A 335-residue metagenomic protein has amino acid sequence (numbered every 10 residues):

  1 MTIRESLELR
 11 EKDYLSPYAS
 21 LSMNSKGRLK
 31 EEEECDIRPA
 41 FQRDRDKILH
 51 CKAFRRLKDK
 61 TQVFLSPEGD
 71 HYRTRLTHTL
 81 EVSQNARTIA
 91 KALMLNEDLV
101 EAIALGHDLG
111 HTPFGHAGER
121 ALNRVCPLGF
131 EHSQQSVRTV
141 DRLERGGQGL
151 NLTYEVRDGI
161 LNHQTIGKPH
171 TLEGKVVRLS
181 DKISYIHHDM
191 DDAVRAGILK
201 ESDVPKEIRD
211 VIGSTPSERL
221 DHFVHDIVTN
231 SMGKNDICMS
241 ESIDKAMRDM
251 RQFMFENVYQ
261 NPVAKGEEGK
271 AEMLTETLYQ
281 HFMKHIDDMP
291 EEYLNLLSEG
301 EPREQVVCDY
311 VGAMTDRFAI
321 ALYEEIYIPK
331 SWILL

Functional and structural regions predicted by a protein language model:
M1-T79, S83-I89, N96-E97, G129-L335: Histidine-centered, transition-metal-coordinating active-site segments
L99, I103-G146: A generic, well-ordered mixed alpha/beta core segment in the N-terminal half of proteins
